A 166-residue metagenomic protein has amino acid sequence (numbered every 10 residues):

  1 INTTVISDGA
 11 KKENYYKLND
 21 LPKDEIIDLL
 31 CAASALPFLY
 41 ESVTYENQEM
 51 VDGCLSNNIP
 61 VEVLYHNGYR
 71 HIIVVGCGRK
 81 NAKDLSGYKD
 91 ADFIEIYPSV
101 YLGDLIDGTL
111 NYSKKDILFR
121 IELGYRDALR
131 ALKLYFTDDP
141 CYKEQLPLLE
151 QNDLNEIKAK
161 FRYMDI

Functional and structural regions predicted by a protein language model:
I1-I166: Patatin-like phospholipase
